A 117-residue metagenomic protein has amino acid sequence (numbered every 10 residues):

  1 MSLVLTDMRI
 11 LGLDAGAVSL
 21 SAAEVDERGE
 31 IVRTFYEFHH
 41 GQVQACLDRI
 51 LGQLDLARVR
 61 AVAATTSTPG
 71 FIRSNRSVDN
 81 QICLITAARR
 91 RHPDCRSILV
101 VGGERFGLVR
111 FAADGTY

Functional and structural regions predicted by a protein language model:
M1-C83, C95: N-terminal glycine/serine-rich phosphate-binding loop of ATP-dependent small-molecule kinases, especially carbohydrate
R73-Y117: Phosphate-binding/catalytic loop of phosphoryl-transfer enzymes
